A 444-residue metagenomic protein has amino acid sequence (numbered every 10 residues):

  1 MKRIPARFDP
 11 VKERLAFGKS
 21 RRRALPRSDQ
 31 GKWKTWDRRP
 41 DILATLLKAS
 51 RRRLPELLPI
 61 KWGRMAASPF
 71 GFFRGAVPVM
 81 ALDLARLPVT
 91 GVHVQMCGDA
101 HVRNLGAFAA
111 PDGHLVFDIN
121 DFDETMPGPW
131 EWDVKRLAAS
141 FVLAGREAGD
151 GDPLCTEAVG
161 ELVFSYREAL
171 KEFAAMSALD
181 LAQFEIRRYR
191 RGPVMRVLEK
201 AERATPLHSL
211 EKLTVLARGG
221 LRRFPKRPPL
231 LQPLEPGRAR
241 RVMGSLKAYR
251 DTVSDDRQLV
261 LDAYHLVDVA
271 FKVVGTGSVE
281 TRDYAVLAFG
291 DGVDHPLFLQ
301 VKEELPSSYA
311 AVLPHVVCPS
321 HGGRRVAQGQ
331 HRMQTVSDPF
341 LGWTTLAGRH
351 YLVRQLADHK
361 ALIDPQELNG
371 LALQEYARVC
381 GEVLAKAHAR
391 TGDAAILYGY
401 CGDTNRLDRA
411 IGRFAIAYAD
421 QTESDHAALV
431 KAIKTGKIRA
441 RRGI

Functional and structural regions predicted by a protein language model:
I4: Short, intrinsically disordered, charge-biased short linear motifs at domain edges
R7-C97, V102-R203, D251-I444: Conserved ATP-binding subdomain of kinase catalytic cores across diverse folds
E172-V242: Sequence-structural signature of the catalytic-core scaffold of metal-dependent phosphohydrolases that act on
V215-V269, S278, D283: Bergerat-fold GHKL/Histidine-kinase-like ATPase
